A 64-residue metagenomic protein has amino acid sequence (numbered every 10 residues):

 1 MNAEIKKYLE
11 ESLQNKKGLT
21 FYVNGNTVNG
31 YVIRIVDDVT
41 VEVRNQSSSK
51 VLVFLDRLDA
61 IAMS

Functional and structural regions predicted by a protein language model:
M1-N29, D37-T40, R44-S64: Short glycine-rich, low-complexity segments
